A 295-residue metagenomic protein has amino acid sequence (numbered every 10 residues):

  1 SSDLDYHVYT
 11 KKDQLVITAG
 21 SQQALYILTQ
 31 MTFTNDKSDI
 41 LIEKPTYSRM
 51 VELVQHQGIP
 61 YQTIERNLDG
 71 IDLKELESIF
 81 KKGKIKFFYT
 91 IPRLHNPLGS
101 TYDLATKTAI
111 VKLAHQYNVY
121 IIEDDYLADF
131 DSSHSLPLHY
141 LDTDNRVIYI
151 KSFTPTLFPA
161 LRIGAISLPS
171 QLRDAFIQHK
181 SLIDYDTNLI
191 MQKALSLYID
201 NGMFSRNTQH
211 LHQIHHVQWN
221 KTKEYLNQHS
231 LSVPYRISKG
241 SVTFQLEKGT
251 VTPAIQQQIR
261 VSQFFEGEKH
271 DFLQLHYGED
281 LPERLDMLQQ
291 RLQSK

Functional and structural regions predicted by a protein language model:
S2-Y117, D129-L141: Conserved core of the PLP fold type I
I42, T63, E123, L195 (+1 more regions): Hydrophobic residues in well-ordered beta-strands that form the structural core
Y140-A175, D271: Active-site PLP attachment segment
L168, T243-G249, Q257-S294: Conserved PLP-binding active-site segment of the aspartate aminotransferase-like
Q171-Q192: Active-site C-terminal subdomain of aminotransferase-like
F176-I183, I199-K223: Structural signature of PLP-dependent enzymes
H212-K223, L231-L246: Conserved glycine-rich beta-strand-loop-beta hairpin in the small C-terminal domain of fold type I
